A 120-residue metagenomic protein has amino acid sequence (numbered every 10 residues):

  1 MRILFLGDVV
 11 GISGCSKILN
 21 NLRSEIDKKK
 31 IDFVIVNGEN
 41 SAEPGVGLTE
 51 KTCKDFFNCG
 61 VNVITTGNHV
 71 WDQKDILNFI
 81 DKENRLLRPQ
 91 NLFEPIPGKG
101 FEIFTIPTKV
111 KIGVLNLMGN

Functional and structural regions predicted by a protein language model:
M1-N120: Acidic, metal/ion-coordinating pockets
